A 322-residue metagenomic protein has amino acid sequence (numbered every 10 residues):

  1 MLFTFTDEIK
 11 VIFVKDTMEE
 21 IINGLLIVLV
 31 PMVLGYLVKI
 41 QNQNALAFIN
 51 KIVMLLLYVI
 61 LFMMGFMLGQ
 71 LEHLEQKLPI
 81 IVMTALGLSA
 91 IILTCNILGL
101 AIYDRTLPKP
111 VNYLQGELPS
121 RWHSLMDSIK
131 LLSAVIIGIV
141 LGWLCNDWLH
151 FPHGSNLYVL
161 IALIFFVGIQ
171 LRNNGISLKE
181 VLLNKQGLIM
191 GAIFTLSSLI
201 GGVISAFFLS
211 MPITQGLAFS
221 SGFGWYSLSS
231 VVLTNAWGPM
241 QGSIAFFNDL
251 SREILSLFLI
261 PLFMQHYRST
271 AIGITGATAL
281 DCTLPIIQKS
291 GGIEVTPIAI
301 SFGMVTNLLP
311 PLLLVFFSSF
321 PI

Functional and structural regions predicted by a protein language model:
L2-M18, N42-I49, L100-I136, D281: Intrinsically disordered, low-complexity non-transmembrane regions of multi-pass membrane transporters
E19-M32, V53-M54, T84-C95, P152-F166 (+3 more regions): Structural signature of hydrophobic alpha-helical transmembrane segments
E20-M32, E75-L98, D127, L131 (+3 more regions): Entry/N-cap segments of selected transmembrane alpha helices and their immediately preceding amphipathic helices
V30-V38, V53-K77, I137-G142, L157-E180 (+2 more regions): Hydrophobic transmembrane alpha-helices of secondary-active transporters and Na+-translocating membrane complexes
M32-V38, T84-L114, I189-L233, S251-M264: Transmembrane alpha-helices that form the ion-translocation and gating core of multi-pass ion transport proteins
N42-V53, G69-A85, L107-L125, W148-G154 (+4 more regions): Interfacial helix-loop-helix linkers and transmembrane-helix boundary segments in multi-pass membrane proteins
G65, Q70, Q215-L255, F263-S301: Alpha-helical membrane segments and immediately flanking helix-loop junctions that form or couple to the substrate/ion
L309-I322: Juxtamembrane boundary at the C-terminal end of a transmembrane helix
